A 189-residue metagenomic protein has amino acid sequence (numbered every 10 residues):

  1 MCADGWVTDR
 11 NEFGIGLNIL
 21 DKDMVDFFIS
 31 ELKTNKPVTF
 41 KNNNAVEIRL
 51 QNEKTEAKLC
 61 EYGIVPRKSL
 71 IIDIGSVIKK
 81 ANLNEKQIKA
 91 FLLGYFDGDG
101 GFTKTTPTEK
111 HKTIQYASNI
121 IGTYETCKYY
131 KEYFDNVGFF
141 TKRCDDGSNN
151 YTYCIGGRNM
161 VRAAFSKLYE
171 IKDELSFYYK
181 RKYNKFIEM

Functional and structural regions predicted by a protein language model:
M1-M189: Internal intein/HINT superfamily modules and their associated LAGLIDADG
